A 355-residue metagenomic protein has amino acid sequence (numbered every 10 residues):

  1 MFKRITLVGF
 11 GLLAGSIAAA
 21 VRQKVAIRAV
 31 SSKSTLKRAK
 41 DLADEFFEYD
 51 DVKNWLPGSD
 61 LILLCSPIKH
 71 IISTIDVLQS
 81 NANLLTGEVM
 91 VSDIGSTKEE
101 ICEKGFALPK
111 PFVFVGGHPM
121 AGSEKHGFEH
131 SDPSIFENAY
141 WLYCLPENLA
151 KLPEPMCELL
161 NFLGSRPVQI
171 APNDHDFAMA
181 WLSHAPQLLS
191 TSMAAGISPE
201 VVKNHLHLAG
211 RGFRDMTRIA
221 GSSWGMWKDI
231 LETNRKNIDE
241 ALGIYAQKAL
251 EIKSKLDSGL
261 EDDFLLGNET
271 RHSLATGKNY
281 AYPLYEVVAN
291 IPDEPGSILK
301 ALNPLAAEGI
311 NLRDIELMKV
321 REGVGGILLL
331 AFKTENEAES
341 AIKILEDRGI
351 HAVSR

Functional and structural regions predicted by a protein language model:
M1-N54, L61: NAD(P)+-binding Rossmann beta1-loop-alpha1 motif at the extreme N-terminus of oxidoreductases
V52-T86, M90: Rossmann-like NAD(P)-binding element
C65-P67, G95, L145: Glycine-rich, N-terminal phosphate-binding loop of Rossmann-like dinucleotide-binding domains
T74-E129: Rossmann-like NAD(P)(H) cofactor-binding subdomain of soluble oxidoreductases
I135-G221: Internal alpha-helical scaffold of NAD(P)-dependent oxidoreductase catalytic cores
V202-N268, V287, E294: Interdomain hinge/lid region at the active-site interface of Rossmann-like NAD(P)-dependent oxidoreductases
T270-R355: A conserved regulatory-domain signal marking ACT and ACT-like small-molecule sensing domains and adjacent regulatory
